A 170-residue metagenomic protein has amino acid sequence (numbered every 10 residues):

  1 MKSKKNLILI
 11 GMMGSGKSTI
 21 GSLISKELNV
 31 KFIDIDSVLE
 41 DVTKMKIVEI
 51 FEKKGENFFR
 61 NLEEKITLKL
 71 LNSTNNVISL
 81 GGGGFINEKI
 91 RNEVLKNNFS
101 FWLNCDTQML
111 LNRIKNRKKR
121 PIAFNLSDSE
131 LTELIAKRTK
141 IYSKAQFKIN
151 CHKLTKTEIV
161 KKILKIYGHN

Functional and structural regions predicted by a protein language model:
M1-K4, L23, E27, S73 (+1 more regions): NTP-dependent small-molecule kinase module
L9: Hydrophobic anchor at the beta1->P-loop junction of P-loop NTPases
M12: P-loop (Walker A) phosphate-binding loop of NTP-binding proteins
S18: Walker A/P-loop
S22, K89-N92, N112-N116, K161-K162: Short amphipathic alpha-helical segments
K31, I35-L95, R120, D128 (+1 more regions): ATP-dependent small-molecule kinase phosphotransfer cores that center on conserved nucleotide phosphate-binding segments
G82-F85, D106-Q108, L154: Short glycine-rich anion-binding loops that position phosphate/pyrophosphate groups of nucleotides and phosphorylated
N97-K140: A glycine- and Lys/Arg-enriched "phosphate-lid" helix/loop adjacent to the NTP-binding pocket of small-molecule kinases
